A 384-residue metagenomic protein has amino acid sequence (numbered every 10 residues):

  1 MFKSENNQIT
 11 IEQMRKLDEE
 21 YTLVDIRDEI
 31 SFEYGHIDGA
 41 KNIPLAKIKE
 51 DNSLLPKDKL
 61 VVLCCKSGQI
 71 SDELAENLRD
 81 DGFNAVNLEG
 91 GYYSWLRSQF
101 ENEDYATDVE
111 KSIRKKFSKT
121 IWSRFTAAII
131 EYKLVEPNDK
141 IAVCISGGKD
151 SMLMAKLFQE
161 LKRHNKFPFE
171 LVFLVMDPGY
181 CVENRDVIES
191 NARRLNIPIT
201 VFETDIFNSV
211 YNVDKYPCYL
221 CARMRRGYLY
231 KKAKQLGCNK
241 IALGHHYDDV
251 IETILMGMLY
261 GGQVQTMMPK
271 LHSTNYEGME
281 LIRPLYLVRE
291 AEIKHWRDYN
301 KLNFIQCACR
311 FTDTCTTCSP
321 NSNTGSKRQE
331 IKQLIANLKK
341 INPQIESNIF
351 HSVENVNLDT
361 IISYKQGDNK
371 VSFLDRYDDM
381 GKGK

Functional and structural regions predicted by a protein language model:
F2-T22, D28-L60, K66-K115, S190-R193: Rhodanese-like catalytic fold shared by cysteine-dependent sulfurtransferases and DSP/PTP-type phosphatases
F32-E33, L96, N208-D214, C315-T317: A short acidic, helix-capping loop that chelates divalent metal ions and anchors anionic groups
N42, N87, F173, V201-E203 (+1 more regions): A structural preference for short, hydrophobic beta-strand core positions in alpha/beta folds
Q69, V175-V182, R310-C315: Short histidine/acidic/glycine/proline-rich micro-motifs that form metal- and phosphate-coordinating active-site loops
G82-N84, I197, L302: Short phosphate-binding/catalytic loops that engage adenosine nucleotides
D104-M256, Y260, M268, A291-E292 (+2 more regions): ATP-dependent adenylation/nucleotidyltransferase module used to activate substrates
E170-L171, I241, D249-E330, L334: Catalytic subdomain that performs nucleotidyl-dependent activation
L302-K384: The feature marks non-catalytic terminal segments
